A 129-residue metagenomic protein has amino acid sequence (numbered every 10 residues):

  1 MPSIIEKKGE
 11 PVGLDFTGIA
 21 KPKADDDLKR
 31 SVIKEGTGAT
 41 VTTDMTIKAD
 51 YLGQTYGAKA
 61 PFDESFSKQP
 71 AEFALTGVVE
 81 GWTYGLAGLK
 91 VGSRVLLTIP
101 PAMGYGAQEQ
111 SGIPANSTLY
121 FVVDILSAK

Functional and structural regions predicted by a protein language model:
M1-K129: Cross-family detector of peptidyl-prolyl cis-trans isomerase
